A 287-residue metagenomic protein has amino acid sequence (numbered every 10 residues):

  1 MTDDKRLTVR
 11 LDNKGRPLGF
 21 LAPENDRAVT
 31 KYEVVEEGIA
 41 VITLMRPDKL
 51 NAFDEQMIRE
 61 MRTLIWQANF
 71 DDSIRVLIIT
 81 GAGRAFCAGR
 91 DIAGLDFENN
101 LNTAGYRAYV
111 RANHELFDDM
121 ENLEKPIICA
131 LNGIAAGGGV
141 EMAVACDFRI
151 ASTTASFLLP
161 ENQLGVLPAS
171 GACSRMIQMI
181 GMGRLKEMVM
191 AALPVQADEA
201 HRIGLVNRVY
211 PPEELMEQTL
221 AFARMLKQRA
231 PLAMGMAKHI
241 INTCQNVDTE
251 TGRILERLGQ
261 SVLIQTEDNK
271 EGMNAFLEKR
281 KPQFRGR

Functional and structural regions predicted by a protein language model:
M1-T2, T219: Intrinsic disorder/low-complexity segments
D3-A82, A104, D118: Conserved CoA-thioester-binding segment of acyl-CoA-metabolizing enzymes
I42, R46, E60-M61, I79 (+7 more regions): Terminal peptide-recognition signature
M57-E60, Y109-A112, M142, L215 (+1 more regions): Hydrophobic alpha-helical membrane-association signature
G81-D118, A135, Q163-G165, D248: Glycine- (often His-adjacent) and acidic-residue-rich active-site loop that binds/positions the CoA thioester
D119-M234, R257-T266, K270-N274, R280 (+1 more regions): Crotonase-fold acyl-CoA enzyme core
